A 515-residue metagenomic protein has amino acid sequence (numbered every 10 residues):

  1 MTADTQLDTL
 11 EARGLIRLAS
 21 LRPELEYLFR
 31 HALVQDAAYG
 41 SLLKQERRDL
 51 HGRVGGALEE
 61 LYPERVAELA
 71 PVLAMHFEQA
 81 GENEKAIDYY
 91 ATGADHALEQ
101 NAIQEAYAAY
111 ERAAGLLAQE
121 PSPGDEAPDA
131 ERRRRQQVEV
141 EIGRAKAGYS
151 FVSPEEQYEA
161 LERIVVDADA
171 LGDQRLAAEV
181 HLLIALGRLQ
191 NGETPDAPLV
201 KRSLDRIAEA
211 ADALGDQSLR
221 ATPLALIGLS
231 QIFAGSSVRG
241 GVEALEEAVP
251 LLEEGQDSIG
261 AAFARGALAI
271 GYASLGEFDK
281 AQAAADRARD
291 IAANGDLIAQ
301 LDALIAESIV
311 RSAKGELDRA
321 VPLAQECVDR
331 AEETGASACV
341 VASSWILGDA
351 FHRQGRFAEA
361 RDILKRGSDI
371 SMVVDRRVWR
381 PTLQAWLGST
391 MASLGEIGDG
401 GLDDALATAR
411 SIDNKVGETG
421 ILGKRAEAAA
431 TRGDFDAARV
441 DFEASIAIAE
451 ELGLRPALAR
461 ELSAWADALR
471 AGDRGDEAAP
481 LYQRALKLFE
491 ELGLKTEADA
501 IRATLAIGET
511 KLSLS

Functional and structural regions predicted by a protein language model:
M1-A108, R112-E120, G124: Short secondary-structure boundary elements
L7, G55, Y90-A91, A97 (+20 more regions): Inward-facing hydrophobic residues that define packing positions of alpha-helical scaffold repeats
S20, L61-A67, Q79-A80, Q100-A102 (+13 more regions): Short coil/turn linkers that connect adjacent helices within long alpha-helical scaffolds, especially alpha-solenoid
E26, R47, V66-L73, A86 (+15 more regions): Residues that mark the junctions of alpha-helical repeat units in TPR/alpha-solenoid scaffolds
A37, M75, T92-E99, E139-S153 (+9 more regions): Tandem amphipathic alpha-helical repeat scaffolds
K44, R48, N83, Q100-I103 (+15 more regions): TPR-repeat structural position
A86, A106, Q157, V200 (+7 more regions): Single-residue signature of alpha-solenoid repeat helices
R163, I412-E427, G433-S515: C-terminal non-catalytic interaction modules
